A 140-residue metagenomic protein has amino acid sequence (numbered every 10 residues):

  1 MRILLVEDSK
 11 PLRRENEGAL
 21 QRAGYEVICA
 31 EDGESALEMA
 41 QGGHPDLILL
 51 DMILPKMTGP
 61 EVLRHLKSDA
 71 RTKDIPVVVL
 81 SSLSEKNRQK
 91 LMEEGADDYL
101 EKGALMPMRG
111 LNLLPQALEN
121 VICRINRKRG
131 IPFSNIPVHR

Functional and structural regions predicted by a protein language model:
E7: Conserved acidic carboxylate
K10-I28: Two-component/phosphorelay signaling modules centered on CheY-like receiver
C29-L47: Acidic, metal-coordinating helix/loop segments flanking the phosphotransfer/catalytic sites of two-component signaling
D51: Active-site residues of response regulator receiver
P55, K73: The feature encodes the CheY-like receiver
P107, L111, N120-R140: CheY-like receiver
